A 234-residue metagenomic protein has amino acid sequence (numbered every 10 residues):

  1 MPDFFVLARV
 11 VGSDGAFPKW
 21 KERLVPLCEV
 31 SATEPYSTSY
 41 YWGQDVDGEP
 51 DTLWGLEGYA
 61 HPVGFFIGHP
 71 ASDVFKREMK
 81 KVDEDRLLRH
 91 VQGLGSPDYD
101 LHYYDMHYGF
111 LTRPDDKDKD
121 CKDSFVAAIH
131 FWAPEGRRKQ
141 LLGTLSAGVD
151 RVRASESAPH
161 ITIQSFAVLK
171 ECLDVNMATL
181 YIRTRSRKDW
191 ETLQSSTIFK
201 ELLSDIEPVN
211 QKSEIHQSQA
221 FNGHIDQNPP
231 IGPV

Functional and structural regions predicted by a protein language model:
M1-V234: Short S/T/G/P-rich N-terminal loop/turn motif that feeds into the first structured element of a domain
